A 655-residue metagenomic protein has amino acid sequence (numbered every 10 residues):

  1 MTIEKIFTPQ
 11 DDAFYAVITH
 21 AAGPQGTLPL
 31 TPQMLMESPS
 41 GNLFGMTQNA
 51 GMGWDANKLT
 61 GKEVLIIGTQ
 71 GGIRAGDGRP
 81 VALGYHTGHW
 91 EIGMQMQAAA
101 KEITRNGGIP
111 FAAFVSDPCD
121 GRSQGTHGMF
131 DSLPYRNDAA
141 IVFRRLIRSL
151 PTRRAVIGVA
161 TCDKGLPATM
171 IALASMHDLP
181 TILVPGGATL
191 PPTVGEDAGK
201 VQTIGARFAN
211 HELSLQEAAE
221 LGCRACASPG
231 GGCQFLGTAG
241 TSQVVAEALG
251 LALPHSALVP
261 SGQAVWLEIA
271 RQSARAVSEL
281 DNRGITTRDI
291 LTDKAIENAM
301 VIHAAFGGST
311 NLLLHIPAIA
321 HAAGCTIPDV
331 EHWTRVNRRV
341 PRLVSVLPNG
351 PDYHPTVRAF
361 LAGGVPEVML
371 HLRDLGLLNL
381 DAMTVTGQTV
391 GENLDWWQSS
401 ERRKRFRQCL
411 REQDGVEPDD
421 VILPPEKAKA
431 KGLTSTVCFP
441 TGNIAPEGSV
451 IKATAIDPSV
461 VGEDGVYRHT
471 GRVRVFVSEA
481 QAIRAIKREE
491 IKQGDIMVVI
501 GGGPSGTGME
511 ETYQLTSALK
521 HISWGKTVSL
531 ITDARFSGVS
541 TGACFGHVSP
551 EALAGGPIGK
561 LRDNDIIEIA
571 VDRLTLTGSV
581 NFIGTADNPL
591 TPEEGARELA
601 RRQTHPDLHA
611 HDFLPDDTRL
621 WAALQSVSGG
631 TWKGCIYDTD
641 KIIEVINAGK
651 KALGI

Functional and structural regions predicted by a protein language model:
M1-Y85, F114, G121, H127-G128 (+4 more regions): Catalytic or ion-coupling anion/metal-binding cores of large enzyme and transporter domains
I66-I67, G76, S149-T169, L183-V184: A short, small-residue-rich loop immediately preceding and capping a beta-strand
T69, I73, T87-A113, P118: Low-complexity, highly charged intrinsically disordered N-terminal segments that act as targeting/localization
W90, L133-D138, F476-V477, E510: Conserved phosphate-coordination/catalytic loops
A99, T169, I316: Aromatic/hydrophobic pocket-lining residues that form π-stacking "cages" and hydrophobic walls in ligand
G121-A139: Charged, often glycine-rich, active-site loop that binds/positions anionic groups
A139-P151: Short, well-structured alpha-helical segments in soluble
I141-R144, V156, A160, K164-M170 (+2 more regions): Glycine-rich anion-binding loops of enzyme active sites
